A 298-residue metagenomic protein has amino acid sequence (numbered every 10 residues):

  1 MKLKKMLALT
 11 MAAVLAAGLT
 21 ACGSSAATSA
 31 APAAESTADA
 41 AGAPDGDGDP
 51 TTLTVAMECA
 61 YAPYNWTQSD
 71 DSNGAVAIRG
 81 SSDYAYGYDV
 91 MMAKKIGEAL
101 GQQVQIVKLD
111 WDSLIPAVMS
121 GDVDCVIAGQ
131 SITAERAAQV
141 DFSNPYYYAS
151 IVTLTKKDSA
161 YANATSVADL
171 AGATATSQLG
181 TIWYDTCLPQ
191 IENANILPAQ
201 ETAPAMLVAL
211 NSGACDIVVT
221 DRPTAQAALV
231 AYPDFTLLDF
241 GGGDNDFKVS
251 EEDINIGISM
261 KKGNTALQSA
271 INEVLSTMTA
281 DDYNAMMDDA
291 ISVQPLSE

Functional and structural regions predicted by a protein language model:
K5, G18-A33: Bacterial lipoprotein signal-peptidase II cleavage site
G42, G48-Q130: Extracytoplasmic small-molecule ligand-binding "clamshell" domains of the periplasmic binding protein/Venus flytrap
M57-Y61, V107-D112, G121-T133, A149 (+4 more regions): Beta->alpha turn/N-cap motifs
A62, S82-E98, Q130, V152-L207 (+2 more regions): Bilobed "Venus flytrap"/periplasmic-binding protein-like clamshell domains and structurally analogous long
E98, Q103-D169, N245-E251: Acidic, polar ligand-binding/catalytic clefts
S113, G129-Q139, T186-P189, S212 (+1 more regions): A ligand-binding cleft/hinge motif common to bilobed small-molecule-binding domains
Y148-T155, A231-N272, V293-E298: Periplasmic-binding protein-like
I182-A199, D239, S269-E298: Ligand-binding clefts/hinges and TM-proximal coupling segments of bilobed small-molecule sensing domains
